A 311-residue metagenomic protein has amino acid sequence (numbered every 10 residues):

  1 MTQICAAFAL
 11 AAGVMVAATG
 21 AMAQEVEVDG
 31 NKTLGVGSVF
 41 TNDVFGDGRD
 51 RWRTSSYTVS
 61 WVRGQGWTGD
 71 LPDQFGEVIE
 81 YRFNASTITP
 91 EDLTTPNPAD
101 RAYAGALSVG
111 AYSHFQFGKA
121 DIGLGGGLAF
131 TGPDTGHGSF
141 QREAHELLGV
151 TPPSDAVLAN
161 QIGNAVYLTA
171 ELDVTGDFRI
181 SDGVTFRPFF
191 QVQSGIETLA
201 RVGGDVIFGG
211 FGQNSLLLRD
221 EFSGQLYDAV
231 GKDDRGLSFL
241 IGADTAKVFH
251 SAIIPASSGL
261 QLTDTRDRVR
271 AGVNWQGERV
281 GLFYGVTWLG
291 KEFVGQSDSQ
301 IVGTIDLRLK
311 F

Functional and structural regions predicted by a protein language model:
M1-D29: Cleavable N-terminal export/targeting peptides
A23-G69, Q74-G76, I88-T94, D244-I254: Short glycine/proline- and aromatic-enriched beta-strand/turn motifs that initiate or cap beta-hairpins
A23-T33, Q65-V78, Q116-L124, D177-F186 (+1 more regions): Short loop/turn motifs that connect adjacent beta-strands in outer-membrane beta-barrel proteins
V36-N42, I79-T87, G126-G132, V174 (+4 more regions): Transmembrane beta-barrel strands of outer-membrane/channel proteins
V44-G46, D92-T94, D205, G210-F311: Outer membrane beta-barrel transmembrane domains
R51-Y57, E77, Y103-L107, I122 (+7 more regions): Residues that define the transmembrane beta-barrel architecture of outer-membrane proteins
Y57-R63, V109-F115, L128, A170-G176 (+5 more regions): Residues on the lipid-exposed face of transmembrane beta-strands in outer-membrane beta-barrel proteins
D73-S139: Long, hydrophobic/aromatic-enriched structural stretches that serve as scaffold segments
